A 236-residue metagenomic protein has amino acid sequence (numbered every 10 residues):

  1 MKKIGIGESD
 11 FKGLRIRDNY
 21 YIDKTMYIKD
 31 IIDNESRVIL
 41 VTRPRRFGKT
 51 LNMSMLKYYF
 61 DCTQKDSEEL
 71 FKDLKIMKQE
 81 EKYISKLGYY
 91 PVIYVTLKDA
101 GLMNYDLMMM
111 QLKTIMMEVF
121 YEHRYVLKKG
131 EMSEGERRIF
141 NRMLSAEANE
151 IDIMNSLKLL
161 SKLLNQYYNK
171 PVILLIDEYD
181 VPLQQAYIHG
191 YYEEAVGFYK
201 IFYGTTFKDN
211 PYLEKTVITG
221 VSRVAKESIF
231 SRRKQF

Functional and structural regions predicted by a protein language model:
M1-F236: Phosphate-binding site recognition
